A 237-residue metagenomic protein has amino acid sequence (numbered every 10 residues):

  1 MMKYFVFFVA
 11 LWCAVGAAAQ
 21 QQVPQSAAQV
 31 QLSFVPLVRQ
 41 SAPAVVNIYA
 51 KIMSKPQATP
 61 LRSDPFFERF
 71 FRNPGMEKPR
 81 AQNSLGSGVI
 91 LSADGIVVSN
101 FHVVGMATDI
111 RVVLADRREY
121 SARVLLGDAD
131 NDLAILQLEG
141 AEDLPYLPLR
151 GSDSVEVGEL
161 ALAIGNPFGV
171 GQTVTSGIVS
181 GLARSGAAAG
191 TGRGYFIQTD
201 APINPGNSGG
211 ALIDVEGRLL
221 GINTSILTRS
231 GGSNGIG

Functional and structural regions predicted by a protein language model:
M1-F5: Positively charged n-region of N-terminal signal peptides that target proteins for export
F7-L11: Hydrophobic helical h-region of N-terminal Sec-dependent signal peptides in bacterial secretory/periplasmic proteins
C13-G16: N-terminal signal peptide c-region/cleavage motif recognized by signal peptidases
Q20-G237: Serine-dependent protease modules
